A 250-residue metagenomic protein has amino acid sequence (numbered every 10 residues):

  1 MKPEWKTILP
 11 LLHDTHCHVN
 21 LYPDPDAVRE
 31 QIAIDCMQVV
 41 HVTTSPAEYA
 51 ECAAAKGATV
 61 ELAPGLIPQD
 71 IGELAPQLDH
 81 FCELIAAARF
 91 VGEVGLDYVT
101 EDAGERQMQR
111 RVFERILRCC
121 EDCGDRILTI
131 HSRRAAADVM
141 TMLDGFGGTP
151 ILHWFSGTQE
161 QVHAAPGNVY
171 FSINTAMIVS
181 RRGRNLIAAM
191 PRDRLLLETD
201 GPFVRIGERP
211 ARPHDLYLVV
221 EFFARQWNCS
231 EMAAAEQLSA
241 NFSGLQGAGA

Functional and structural regions predicted by a protein language model:
M1-A250: Mid-domain alpha/beta scaffold segments of enzyme catalytic cores
